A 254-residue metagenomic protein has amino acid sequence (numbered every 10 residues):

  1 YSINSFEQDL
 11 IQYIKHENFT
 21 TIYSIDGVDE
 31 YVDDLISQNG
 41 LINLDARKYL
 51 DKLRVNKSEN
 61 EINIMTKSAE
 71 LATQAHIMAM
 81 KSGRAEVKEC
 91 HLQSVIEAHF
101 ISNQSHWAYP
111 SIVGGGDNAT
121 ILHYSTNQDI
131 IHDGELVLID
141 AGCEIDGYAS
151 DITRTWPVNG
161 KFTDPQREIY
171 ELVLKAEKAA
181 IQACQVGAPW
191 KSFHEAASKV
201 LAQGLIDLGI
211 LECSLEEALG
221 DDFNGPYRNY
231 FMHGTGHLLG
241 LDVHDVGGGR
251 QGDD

Functional and structural regions predicted by a protein language model:
Y1-D254: Active-site neighborhoods and metal-handling regions in enzymes and metal-associated proteins
